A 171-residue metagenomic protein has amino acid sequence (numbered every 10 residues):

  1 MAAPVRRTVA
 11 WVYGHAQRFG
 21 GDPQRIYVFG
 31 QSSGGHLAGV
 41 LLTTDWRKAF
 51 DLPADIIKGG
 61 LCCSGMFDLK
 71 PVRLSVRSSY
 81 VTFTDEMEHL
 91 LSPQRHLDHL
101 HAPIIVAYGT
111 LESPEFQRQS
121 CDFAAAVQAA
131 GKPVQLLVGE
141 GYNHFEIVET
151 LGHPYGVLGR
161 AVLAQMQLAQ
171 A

Functional and structural regions predicted by a protein language model:
M1-A171: Alpha/beta-hydrolase superfamily serine-hydrolase fold, recognizing
